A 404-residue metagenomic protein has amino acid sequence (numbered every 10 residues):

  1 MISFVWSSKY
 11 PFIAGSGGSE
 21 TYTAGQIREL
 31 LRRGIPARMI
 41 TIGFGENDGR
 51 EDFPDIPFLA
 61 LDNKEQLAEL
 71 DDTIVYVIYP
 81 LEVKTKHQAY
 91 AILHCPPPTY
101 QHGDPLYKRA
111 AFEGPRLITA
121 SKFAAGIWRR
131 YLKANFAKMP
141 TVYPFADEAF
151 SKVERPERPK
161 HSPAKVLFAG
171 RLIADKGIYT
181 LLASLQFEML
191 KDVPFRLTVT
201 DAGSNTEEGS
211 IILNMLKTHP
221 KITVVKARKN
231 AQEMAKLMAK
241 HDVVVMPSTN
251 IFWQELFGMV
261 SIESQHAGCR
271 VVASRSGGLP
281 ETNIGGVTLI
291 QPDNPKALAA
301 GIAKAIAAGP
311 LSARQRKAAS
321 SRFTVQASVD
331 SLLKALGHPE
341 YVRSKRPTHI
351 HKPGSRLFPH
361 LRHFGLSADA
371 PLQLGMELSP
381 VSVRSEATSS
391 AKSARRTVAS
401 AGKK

Functional and structural regions predicted by a protein language model:
G18, A60, A307-G365: A charged, aromatic-enriched C-terminal amphipathic alpha-helix characteristic of glycosyltransferases across folds
T21-G25, I173-F187: A conserved mid-protein helix/loop that constitutes part of the nucleotide-sugar donor-binding site
G43-G45, R196-S210, A227: Glycosyltransferase donor-sugar binding loop
Q101-G103, E113-K138, A146-F150: A short, active-site helix/loop in glycosyltransferases that binds the activated sugar's phosphate group
G209-Q232: Nucleotide-activated donor-binding/catalytic signature segment of Leloir-type glycosyltransferases, i.e., the conserved
S248-S261, P280-E281: Nucleotide-sugar-dependent
H266-A273: Short hydrophobic beta-strand element within catalytic cores of glycosyltransferases and related nucleotide-activated
G285-P295, A303-P310: Conserved acidic donor-binding segment of nucleotide-sugar-dependent glycosyltransferases
